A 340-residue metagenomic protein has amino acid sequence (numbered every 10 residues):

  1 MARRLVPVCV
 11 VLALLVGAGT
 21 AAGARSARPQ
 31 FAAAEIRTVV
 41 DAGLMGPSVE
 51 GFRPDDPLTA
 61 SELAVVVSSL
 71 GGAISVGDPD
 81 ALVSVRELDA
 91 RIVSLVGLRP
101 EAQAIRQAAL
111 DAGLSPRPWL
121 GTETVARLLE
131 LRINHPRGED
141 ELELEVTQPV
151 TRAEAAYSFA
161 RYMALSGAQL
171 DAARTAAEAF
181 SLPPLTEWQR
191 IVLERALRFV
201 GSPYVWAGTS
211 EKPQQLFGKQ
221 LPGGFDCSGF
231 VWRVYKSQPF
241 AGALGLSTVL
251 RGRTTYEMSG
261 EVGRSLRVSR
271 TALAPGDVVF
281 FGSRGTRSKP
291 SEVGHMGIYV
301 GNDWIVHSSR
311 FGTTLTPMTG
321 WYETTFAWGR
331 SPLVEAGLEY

Functional and structural regions predicted by a protein language model:
M1-V8: Bacterial N-terminal signal peptides that target proteins for export
L15, T20-A34, A42-A60, S69-T124 (+3 more regions): Feature responds to low-complexity, polar/acidic, surface-exposed segments characteristic of secreted/exported proteins
A27, P79, V146, K219-L221 (+1 more regions): Short consensus segments that form the blades of beta-propeller domains, in both extracellular/periplasmic
T38, V66-S69, S94, L98 (+6 more regions): Glycine-rich, acidic and aromatic/proline-enriched surface loops and short helix-turn segments that act as binding
E62, E154, G276-D277: Structural motif
R174-R251, P290-E292: N-terminal capping segments
L182-L185, R190-L193, F240-T319, E339: ...with weaker cross-activation on analogous glycine-rich loops/strands in unrelated enzymes
E323-Y340: Low-complexity, Gly/Ser/Thr/Pro-rich intrinsically disordered linker/tail segments
